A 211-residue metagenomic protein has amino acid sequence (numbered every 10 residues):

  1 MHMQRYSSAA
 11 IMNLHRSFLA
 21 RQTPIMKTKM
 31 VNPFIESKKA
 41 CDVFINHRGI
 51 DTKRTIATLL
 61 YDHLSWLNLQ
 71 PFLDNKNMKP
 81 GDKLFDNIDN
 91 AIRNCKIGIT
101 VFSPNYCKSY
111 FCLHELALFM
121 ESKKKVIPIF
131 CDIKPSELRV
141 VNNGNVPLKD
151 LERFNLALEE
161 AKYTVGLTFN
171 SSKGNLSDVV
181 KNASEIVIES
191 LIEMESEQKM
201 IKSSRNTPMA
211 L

Functional and structural regions predicted by a protein language model:
H2-I97, E121-K124, N182-L211: Conserved N-terminal substructure of TIR/SEFIR domains
S65-W66, N77, F85-N182: Cross-kingdom TIR/SEFIR domain
